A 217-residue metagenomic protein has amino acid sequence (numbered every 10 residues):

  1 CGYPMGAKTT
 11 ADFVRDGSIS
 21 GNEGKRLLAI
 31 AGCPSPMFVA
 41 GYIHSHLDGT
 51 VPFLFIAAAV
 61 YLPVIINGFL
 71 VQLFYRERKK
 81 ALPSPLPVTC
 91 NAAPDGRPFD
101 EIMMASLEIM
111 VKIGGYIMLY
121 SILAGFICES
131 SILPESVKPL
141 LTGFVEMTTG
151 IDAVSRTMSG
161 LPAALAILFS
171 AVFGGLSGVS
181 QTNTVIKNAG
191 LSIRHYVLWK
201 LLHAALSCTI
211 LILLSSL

Functional and structural regions predicted by a protein language model:
C1-D48, L141-M158, A164-A189: Alpha-helical membrane segments and immediately flanking helix-loop junctions that form or couple to the substrate/ion
L27, L54-A58, G114-G115, L165-A166 (+1 more regions): Hydrophobic alpha-helical transmembrane segments
M37, Y61-I65, P162-L217: C-terminal transmembrane helix pair
M37-Y42, Y120-P134, I210-S215: Juxtamembrane "helix exit" motif at the C-terminal ends of alpha-helical transmembrane segments in multi-pass membrane
T50, G68, Q72-S84, E129 (+3 more regions): Transmembrane helix-loop junctions in multipass membrane proteins, especially transporters and channels
P52-F69: Alpha-helical transmembrane segments
R76-L107: Intrinsically disordered, low-complexity non-transmembrane regions of multi-pass membrane transporters
F99-A171: Transmembrane helical segments that form the transport core of multi-pass membrane transport proteins
